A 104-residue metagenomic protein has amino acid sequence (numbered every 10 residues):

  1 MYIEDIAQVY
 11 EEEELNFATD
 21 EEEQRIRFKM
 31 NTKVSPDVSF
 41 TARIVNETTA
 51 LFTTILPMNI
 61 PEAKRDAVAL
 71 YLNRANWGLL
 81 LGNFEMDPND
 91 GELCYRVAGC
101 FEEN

Functional and structural regions predicted by a protein language model:
M1-A18: Amphipathic alpha-helical segments
E13-D37, N46, A50, P57: Ser/Thr-rich, low-complexity intrinsically disordered terminal regions
N16, D90, G99: Long, contiguous binding/interaction regions
R27, C94-R96: Beta-strand secondary-structure signal
P36-S39, L79-L80: Short, surface-exposed coil-to-beta transition loops
A42: Beta-strand-enriched accessory nucleic-acid recognition/scaffold domains that flank the catalytic cores of large
I55-C94: Short, internal acidic amphipathic alpha-helical interface segments that mediate docking to partner proteins
E103-N104: A short acidic/glycine-rich loop-to-helix N-cap element
